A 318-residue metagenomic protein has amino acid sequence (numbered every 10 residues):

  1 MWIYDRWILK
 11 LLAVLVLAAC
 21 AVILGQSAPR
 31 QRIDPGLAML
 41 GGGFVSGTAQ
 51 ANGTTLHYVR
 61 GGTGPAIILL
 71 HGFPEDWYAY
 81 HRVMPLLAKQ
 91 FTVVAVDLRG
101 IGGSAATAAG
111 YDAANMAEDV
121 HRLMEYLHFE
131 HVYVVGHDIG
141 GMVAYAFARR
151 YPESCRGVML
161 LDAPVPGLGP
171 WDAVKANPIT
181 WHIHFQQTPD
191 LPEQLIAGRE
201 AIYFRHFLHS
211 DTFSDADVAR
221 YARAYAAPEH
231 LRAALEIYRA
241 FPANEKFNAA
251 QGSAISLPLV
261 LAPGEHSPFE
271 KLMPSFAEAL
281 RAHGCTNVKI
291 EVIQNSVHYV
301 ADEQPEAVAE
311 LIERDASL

Functional and structural regions predicted by a protein language model:
M1-V14: N-terminal Sec-pathway targeting helices
L17-R32: Bacterial Sec-dependent signal peptides at the C-terminal "C-region" and cleavage site
P29-G47, G53-L56, T63-A66, V94 (+5 more regions): Flexible "cap/lid" subdomain of the alpha/beta-hydrolase fold that forms the substrate-access gate
R60-G103: Conserved HGGG/HGGXW glycine-rich cap/lid loop of the alpha/beta-hydrolase fold
D76-W77, M142, S296-V297: A short, glycine- and basic residue-enriched loop/turn that sits immediately adjacent to a domain's principal
Y78-H81, P85, A114, E118 (+3 more regions): Surface-exposed alpha-helical interface segments used for non-catalytic interactions
S296-Q304, A309: Catalytic histidine-centered segment of alpha/beta-hydrolase-like enzymes
